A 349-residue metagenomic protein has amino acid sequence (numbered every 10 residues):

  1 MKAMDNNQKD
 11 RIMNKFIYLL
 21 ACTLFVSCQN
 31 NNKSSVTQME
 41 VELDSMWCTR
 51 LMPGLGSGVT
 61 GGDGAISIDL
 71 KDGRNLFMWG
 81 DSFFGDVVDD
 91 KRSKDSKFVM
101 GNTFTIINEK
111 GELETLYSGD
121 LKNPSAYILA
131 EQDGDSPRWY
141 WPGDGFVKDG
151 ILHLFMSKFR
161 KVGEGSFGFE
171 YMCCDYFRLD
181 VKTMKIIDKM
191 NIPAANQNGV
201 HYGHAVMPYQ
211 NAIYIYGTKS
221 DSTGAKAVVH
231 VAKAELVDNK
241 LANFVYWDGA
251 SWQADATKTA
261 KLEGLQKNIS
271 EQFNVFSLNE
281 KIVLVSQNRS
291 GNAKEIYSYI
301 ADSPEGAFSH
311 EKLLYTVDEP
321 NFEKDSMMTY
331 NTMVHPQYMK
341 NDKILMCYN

Functional and structural regions predicted by a protein language model:
M1-M13: N-terminal secretory signal peptides that target proteins for export/translocation
D5-Q8, S67, H153, H201-H204 (+3 more regions): Histidine (H) residue identity feature
N14-L19: Sec-dependent signal peptide recognition, specifically the positively charged N-region followed immediately by
C22-T23: Short, linear, compositionally biased motifs with a strong N-terminal bias
V26-S27: C-terminal motif of bacterial Sec signal peptides marking the signal peptidase cleavage site
N32-T60, D69-R138, V147-Q197, Q210 (+4 more regions): Beta-rich carbohydrate-recognition and catalytic domains
D63-I66, Y127, P137-D144, Y202-V206 (+2 more regions): Beta-propeller and closely related beta-sheet repeat lectin domains
